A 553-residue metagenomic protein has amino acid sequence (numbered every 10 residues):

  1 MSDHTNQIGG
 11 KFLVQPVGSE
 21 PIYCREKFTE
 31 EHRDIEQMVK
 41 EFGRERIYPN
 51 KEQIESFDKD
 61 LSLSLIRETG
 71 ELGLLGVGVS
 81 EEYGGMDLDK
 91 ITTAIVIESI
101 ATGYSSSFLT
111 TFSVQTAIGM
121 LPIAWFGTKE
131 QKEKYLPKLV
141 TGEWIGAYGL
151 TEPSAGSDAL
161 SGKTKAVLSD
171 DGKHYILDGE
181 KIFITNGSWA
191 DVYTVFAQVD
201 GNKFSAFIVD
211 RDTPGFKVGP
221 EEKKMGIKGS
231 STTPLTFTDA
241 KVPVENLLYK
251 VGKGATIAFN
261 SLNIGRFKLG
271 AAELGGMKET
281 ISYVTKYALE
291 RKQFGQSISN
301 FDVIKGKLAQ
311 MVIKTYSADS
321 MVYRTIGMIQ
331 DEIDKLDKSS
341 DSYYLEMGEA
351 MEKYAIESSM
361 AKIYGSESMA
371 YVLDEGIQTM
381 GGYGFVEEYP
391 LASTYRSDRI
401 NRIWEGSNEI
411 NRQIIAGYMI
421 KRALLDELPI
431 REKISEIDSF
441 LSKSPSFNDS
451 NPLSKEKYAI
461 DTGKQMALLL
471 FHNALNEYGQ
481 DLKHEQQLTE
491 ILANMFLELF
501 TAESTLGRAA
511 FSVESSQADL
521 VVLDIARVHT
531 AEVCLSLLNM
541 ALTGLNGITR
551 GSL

Functional and structural regions predicted by a protein language model:
M1-V114, F126, E130-K134, K138-T141 (+3 more regions): Amphipathic, small/basic residue-rich leader segments at the start of a protein or domain
D3, Q7-G9, E41, E45 (+4 more regions): Alpha-helix capping/hinge segments and adjacent helical runs
C24-F28, I35, K217-D319, Q330 (+4 more regions): Glycine-rich beta->alpha junctions and the first turn(s) of the following alpha-helix
K51-S56, Y316-Y364, I377-Q378, G479 (+2 more regions): C-terminal helix-coil-helix/basic helical segment that borders enzyme active sites and/or dimer interfaces and provides
G142-L150: A short, Trp-centered hydrophobic/proline-enriched beta-strand micro-motif
A155, I182-S188, I400-S407: Glycine-rich phosphate/pyrophosphate-binding beta-alpha loops
T164-L168: A structural signal for short hydrophobic beta-strand segments in well-ordered beta-sheet cores
K173-V218: A short core secondary-structure module
